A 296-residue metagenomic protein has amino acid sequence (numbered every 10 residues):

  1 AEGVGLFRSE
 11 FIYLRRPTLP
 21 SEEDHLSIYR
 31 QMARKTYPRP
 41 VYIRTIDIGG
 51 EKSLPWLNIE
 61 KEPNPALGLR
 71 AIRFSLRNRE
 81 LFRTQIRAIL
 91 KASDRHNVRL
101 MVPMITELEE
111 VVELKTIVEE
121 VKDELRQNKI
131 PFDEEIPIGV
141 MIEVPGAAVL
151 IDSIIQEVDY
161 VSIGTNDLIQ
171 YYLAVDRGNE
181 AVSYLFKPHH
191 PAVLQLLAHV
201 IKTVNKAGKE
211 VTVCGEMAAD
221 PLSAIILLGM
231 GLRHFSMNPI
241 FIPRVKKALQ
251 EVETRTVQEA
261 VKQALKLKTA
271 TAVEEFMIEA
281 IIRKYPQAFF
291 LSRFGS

Functional and structural regions predicted by a protein language model:
A1-S296: Conserved alpha/beta-domain cores
